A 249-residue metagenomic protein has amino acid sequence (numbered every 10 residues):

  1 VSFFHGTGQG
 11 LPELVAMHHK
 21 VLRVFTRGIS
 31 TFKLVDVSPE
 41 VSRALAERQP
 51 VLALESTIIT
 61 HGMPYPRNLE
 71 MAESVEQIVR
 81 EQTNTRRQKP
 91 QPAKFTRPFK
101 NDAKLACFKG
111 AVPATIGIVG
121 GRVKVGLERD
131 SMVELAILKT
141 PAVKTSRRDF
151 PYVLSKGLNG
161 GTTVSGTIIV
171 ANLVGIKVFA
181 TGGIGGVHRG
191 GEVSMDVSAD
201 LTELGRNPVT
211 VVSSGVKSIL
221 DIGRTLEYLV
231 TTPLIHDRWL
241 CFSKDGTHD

Functional and structural regions predicted by a protein language model:
V1-K33: N-terminal mitochondrial targeting presequence
L22-R27, P50-G62: Generic N-terminal amphipathic, Lys/Arg-enriched alpha-helix
T31-L45: N-terminal basic/disordered segments at the start of proteins
R43, S56, H61-M63, L69-K89 (+1 more regions): Glycine-rich nucleotide/cofactor/substrate-binding loop typically near the N-terminus or early in the first domain
R43-A46, V51-L52, R80-Q82, C107-F108 (+5 more regions): Solvent-exposed alpha-helices and their adjacent loops that cap or buttress functional pockets in soluble metabolic
L52-L54, R86-R87, V112-I118, L154 (+5 more regions): General beta-strand structural signal in soluble alpha/beta enzymes
G126-V209: Divalent-metal (Mg2+/Mn2+/Ca2+)-assisted nucleotide/phosphate chemistry catalytic cores
L204, P208, V212-D249: Glycine-rich anion-binding loops and their surrounding alpha/beta cores
